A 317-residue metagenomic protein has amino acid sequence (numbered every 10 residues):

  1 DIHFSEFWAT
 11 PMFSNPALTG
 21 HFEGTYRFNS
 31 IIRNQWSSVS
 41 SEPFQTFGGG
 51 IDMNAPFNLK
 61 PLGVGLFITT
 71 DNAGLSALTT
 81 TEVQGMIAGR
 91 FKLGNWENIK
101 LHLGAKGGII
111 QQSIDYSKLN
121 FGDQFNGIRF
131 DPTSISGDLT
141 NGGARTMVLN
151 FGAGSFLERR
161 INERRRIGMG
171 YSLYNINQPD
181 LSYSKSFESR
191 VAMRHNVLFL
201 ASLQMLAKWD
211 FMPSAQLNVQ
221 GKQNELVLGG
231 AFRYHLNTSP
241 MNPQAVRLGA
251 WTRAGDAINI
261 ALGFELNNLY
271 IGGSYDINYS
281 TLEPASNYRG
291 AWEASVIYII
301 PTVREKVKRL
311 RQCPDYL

Functional and structural regions predicted by a protein language model:
D1-L317: Subset of outer-membrane beta-barrel
